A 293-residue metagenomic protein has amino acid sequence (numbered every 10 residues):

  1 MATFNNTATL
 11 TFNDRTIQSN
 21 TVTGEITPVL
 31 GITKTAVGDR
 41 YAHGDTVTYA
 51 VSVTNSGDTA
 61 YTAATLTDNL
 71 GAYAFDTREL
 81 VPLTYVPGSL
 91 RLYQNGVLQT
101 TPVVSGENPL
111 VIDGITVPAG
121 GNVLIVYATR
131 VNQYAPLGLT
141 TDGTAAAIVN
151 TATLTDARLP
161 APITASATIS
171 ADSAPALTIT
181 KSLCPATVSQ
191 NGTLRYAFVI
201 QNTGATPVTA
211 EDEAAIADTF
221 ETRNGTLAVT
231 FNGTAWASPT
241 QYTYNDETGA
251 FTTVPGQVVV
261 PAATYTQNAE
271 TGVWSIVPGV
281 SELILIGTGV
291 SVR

Functional and structural regions predicted by a protein language model:
M1-R293: Exported/extracytosolic protein signature
